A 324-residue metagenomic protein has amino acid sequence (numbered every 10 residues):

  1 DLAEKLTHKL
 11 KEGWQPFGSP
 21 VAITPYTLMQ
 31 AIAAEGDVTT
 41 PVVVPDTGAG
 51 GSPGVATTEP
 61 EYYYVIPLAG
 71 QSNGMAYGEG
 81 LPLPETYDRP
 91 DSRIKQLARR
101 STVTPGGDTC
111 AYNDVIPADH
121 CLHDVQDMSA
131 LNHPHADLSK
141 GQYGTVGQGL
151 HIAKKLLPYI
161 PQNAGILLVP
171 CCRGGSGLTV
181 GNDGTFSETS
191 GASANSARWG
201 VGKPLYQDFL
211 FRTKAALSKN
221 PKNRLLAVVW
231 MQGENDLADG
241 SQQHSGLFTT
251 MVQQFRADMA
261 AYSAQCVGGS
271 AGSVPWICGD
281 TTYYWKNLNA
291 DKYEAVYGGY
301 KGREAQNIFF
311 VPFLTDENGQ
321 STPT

Functional and structural regions predicted by a protein language model:
D1-T47: Terminus-proximal functional modules
G48-T324: Cell-envelope and extracellular/periplasmic
